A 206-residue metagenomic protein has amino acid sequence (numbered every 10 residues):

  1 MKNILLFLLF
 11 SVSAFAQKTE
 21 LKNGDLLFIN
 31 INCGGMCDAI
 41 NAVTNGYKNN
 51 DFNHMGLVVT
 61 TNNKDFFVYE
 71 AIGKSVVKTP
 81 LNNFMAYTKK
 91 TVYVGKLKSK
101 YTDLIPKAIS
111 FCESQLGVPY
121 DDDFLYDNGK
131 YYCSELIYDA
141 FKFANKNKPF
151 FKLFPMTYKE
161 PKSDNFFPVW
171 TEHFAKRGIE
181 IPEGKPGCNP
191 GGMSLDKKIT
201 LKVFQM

Functional and structural regions predicted by a protein language model:
N3-V12: Sec-dependent N-terminal signal peptides
A16-M206: Cysteine-nucleophile amide-bond enzymes
